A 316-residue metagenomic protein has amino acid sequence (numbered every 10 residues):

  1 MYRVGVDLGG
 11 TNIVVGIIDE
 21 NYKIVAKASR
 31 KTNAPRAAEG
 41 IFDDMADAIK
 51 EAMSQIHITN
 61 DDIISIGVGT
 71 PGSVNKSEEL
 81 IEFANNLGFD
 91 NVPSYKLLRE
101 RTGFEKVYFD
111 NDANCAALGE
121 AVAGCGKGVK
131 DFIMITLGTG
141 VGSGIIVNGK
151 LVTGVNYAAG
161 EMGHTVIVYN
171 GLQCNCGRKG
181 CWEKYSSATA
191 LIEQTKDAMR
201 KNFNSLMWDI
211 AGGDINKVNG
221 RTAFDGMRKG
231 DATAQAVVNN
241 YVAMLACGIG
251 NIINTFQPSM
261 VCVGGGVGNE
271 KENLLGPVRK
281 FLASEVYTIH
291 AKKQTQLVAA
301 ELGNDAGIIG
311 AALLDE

Functional and structural regions predicted by a protein language model:
M1-S65, N75-E78, K96-K106, G119-V129 (+3 more regions): ATP-binding/phosphotransfer module of carbohydrate and carboxylate kinases, centering on a glycine-rich
D7, G67-P71, M134-G140, G144-I146 (+1 more regions): Short beta-strand segments
A28-R30, N85, V155: Short hydrophobic alpha-helix segments
E79-D90: A charged helix-plus-loop insertion that forms the helical arch/lid used to bind and gate nucleic-acid substrates
E105, K130-I135, T139-S143, V147 (+2 more regions): Generic beta-strand structural signal
F109-N111: Short loop/edge segments at beta-strand edges and connector loops that shape dinucleotide/nucleotide cofactor-binding
A116: Proteins enriched for Cys/Gly/acidic motifs involved in redox and nucleic-acid/cofactor modification
A158-E161: Structural signature of FAD isoalloxazine-binding scaffolds in flavoprotein oxidoreductases
